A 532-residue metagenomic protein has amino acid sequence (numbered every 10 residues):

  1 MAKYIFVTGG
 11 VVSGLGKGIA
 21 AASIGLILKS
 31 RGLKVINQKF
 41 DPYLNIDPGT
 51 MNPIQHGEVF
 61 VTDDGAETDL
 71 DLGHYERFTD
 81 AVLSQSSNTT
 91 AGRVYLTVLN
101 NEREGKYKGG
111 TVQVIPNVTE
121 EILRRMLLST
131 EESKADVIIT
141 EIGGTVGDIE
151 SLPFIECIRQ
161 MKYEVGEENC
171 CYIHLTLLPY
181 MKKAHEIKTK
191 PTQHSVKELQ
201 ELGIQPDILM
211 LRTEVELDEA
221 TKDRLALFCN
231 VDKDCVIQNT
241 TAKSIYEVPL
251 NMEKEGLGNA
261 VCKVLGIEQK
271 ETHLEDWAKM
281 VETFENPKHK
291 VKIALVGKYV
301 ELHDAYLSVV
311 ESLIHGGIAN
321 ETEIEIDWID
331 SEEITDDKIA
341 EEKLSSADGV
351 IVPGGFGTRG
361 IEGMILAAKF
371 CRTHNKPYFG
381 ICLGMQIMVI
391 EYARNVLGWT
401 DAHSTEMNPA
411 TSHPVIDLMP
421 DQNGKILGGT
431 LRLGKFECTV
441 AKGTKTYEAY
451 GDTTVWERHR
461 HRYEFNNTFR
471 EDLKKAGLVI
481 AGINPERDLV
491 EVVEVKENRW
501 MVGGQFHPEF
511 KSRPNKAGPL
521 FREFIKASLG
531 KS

Functional and structural regions predicted by a protein language model:
M1-E325, E332-G349, F356-G357, M364-F370 (+3 more regions): Flexible phosphate-sensing "switch/lid" loops adjacent to ATP/NTP-binding sites across phosphate-transfer
G9, K39, T213, T240 (+12 more regions): Active-site proximal loops enriched in glycine and acidic residues that flank catalytic Cys/His/Asp and coordinate
G18, A22-L26, S30, S346-C438 (+3 more regions): Cysteine-nucleophile active-site neighborhood
T50-P53, R224, A393-V396, K496-E497: Short low-complexity, flexible loop/linker segments enriched in glycine and/or proline with clustered acidic
Q55-D63, A242-Y246, V352, T373-F379 (+3 more regions): Short beta-alpha connecting loops at secondary-structure transitions that line or flank enzyme active sites
M181-K188, Q386-N395, V495: Glycine-rich, charge-decorated loop segments at or immediately adjacent to ligand/cofactor-binding or catalytic sites
T283-P287, E341-E342, M407, L427-T430 (+2 more regions): Replace "in large, NTP-powered and nucleic-acid-processing enzymes" with "in large, NTP-powered factors and other
L433, E437, A441-S532: C-terminal and late-domain segments of enzyme folds
